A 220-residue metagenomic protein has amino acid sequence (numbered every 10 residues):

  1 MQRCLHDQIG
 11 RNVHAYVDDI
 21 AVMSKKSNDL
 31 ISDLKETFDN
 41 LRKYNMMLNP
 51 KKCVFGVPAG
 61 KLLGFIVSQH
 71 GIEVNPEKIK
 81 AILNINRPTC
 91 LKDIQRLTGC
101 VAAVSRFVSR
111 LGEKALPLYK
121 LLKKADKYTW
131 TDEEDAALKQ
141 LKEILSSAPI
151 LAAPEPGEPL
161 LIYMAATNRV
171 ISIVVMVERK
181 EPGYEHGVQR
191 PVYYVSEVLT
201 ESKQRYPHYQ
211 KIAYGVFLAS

Functional and structural regions predicted by a protein language model:
M1-S220: Retroelement reverse transcriptase polymerase core
